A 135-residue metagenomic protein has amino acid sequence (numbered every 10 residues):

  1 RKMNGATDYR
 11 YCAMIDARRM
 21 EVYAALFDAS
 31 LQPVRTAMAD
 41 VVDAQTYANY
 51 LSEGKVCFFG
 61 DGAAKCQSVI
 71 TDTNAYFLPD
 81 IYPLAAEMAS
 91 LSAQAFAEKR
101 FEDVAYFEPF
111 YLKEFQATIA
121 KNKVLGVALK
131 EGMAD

Functional and structural regions predicted by a protein language model:
R1-P83, Y111, Q116: Surface "functional belts" at beta-alpha junctions
L78-D135: Acyltransferase
